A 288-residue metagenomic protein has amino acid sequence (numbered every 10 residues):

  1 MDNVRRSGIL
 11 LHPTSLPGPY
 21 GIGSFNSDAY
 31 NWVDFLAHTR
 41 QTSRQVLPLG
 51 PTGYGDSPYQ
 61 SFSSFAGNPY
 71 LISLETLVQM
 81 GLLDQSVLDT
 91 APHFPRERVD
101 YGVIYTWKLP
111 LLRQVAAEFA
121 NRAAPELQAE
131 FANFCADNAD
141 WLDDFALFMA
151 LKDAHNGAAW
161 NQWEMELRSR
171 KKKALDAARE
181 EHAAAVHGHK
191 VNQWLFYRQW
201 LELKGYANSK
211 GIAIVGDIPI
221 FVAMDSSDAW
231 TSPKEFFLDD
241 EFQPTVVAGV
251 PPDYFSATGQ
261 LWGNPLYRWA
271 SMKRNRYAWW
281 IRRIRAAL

Functional and structural regions predicted by a protein language model:
M1-V4, L10-H12, D56-Y197, V222-L288: Alpha-amylase-like alpha-glycosidases and glucanotransferases acting on alpha-linked glucans and related
D2, S27-T52, A286-A287: Catalytic domains of carbohydrate-active enzymes, especially glycoside hydrolases
S7-L11, R44-Q45, I214-G216: Hydrophobic faces of well-ordered beta-strands that scaffold small-molecule active sites in alpha/beta enzyme cores
G8-V33: N-terminal catalytic cores of NTP/NDP-binding nucleotidyl/phosphoryl-transfer enzymes
F35-R40, Q199-I212, R283-L288: A structural motif corresponding to the C-terminal end of an alpha-helix and its immediate exit/capping segment
L36, V46, F148, A207 (+1 more regions): Conserved, mostly hydrophobic/aromatic
Q45-G55, I218-M224: Short, solvent-exposed turn/loop segments enriched in Gly/Ser/Thr/Pro and often Arg
H189-V222: Conserved, well-ordered alpha-helix/loop/beta-strand core segments that scaffold catalytic motifs
